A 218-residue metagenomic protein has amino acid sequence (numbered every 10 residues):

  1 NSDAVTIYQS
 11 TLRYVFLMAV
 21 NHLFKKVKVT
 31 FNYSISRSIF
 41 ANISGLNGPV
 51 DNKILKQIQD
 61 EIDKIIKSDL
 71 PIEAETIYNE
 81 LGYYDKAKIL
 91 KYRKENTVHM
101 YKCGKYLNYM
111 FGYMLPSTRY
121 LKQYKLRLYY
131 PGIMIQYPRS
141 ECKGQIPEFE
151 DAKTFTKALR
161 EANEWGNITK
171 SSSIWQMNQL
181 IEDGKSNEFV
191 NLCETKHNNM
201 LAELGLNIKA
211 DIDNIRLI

Functional and structural regions predicted by a protein language model:
N1-T6, V27-R216: Auxiliary tRNA-acceptor-end handling modules of aminoacyl-tRNA synthetases
S2-L23: Active/ligand-binding-proximal structured segments within catalytic/core domains that scaffold catalytic residues
